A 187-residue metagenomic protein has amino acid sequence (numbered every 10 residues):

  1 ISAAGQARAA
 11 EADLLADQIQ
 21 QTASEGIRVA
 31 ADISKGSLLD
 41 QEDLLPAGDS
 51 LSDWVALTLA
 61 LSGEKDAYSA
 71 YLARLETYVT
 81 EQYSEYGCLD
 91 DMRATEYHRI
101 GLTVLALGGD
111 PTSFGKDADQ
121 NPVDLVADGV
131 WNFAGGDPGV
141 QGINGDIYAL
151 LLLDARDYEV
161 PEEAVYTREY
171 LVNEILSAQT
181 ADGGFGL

Functional and structural regions predicted by a protein language model:
S2-L187: Preference for long, amphipathic alpha-helical scaffolds in soluble/luminal domains and all-alpha bundles
